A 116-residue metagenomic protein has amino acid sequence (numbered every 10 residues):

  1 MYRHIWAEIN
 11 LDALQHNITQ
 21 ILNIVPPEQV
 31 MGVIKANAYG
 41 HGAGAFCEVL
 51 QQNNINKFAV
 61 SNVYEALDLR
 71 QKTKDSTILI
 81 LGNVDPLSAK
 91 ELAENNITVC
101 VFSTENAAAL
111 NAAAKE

Functional and structural regions predicted by a protein language model:
Y2-I9, A13-H16, P26-E116: Active-site-proximal beta-alpha core segment in soluble small-molecule metabolic enzymes
